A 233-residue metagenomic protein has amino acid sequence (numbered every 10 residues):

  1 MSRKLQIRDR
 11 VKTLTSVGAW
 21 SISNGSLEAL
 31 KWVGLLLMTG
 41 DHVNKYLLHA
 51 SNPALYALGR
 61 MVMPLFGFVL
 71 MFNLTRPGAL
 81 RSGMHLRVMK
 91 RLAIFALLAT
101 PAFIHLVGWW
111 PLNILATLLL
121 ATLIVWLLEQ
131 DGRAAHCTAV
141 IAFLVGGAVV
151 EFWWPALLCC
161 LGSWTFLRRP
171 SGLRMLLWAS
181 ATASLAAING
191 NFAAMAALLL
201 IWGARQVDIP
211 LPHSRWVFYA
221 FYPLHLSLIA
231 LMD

Functional and structural regions predicted by a protein language model:
M1-D233: Alpha-helical transmembrane segments and their immediate juxtamembrane cytosolic regions
